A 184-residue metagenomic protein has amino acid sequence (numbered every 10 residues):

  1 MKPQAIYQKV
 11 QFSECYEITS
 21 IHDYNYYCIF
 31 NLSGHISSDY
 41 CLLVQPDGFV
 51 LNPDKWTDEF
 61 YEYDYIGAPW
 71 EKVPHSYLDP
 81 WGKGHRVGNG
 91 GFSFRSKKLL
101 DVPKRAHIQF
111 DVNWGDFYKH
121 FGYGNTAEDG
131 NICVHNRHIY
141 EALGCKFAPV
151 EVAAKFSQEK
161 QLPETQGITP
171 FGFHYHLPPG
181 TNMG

Functional and structural regions predicted by a protein language model:
M1-D39: Active-site-proximal specificity loops/subdomain of glycosyltransferases
Q8, L42, D64-I66, F92 (+1 more regions): Hydrophobic/aromatic beta-strand patches that form the interior of the parallel beta-sheet core in alpha/beta enzyme
C15-I18, D47-V50, W70-P74, K98-L100 (+1 more regions): Short, solvent-exposed loop/turn segments at secondary-structure junctions
Y27-N31, K55, D64-Y65, L99 (+2 more regions): Alpha-helical elements of Rossmann-like donor-binding domains used by nucleotide-donor carbohydrate transfer enzymes
H35-S37, T57-Y61, R95: Short, conserved loop/helix-junction motifs that constitute active-site signature segments in enzyme catalytic cores
S37-L51: Short beta-strand-to-loop acidic/aromatic patch adjacent to the donor-nucleotide binding site
G48-H85: Conserved donor-nucleotide/metal-binding helix-loop-beta segment in metal-dependent transferases, i.e., the alpha-helix
H85-G184: Catalytic core and acceptor-binding pocket of nucleotide-sugar-dependent glycosyltransferases
